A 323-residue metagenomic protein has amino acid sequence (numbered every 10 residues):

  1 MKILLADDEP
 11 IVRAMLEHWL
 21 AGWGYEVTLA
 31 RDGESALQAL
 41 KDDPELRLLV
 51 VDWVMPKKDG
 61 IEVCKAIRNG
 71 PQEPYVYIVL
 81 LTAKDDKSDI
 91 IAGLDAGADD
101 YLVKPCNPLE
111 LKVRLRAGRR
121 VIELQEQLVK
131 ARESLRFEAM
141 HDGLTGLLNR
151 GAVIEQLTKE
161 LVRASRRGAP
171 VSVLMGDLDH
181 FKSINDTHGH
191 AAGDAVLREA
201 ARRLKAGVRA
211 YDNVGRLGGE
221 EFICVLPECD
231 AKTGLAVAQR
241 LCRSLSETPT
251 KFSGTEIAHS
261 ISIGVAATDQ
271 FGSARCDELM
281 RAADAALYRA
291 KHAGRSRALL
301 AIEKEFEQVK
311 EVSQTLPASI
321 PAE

Functional and structural regions predicted by a protein language model:
A14-G22: Charged docking surfaces used in two-component/phosphorelay signaling
G93, N107-G143, G151-V162, D212-N213 (+1 more regions): Signal-transducing coiled-coil linker helices
R136-E155, G176-H190, R198: Conserved nucleotide-binding and Mg2+-coordinating catalytic segments in signaling enzymes
I154-H188, L204, G215: Active-site-proximal structural segments of metal-dependent nucleotidyl cyclase/transferase enzymes
F181, A200, V214-L217, F222 (+2 more regions): Hydrophobic framework residues that shape the active-site pocket of cyclic nucleotide turnover catalytic cores
R216, L245-S262: Catalytic core regions of nucleotide second-messenger enzymes
L235, T268-L300, E305-P321: Catalytic-core segments of nucleotide cyclases and related cyclic-nucleotide turnover enzymes
